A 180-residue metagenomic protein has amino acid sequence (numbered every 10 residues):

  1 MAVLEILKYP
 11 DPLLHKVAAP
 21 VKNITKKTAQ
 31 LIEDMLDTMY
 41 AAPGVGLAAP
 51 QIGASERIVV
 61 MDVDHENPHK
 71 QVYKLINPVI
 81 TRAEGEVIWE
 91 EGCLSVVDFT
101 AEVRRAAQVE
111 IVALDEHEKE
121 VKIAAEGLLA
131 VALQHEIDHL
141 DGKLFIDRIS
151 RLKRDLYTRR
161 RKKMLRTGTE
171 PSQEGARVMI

Functional and structural regions predicted by a protein language model:
M1-I180: Positively charged
